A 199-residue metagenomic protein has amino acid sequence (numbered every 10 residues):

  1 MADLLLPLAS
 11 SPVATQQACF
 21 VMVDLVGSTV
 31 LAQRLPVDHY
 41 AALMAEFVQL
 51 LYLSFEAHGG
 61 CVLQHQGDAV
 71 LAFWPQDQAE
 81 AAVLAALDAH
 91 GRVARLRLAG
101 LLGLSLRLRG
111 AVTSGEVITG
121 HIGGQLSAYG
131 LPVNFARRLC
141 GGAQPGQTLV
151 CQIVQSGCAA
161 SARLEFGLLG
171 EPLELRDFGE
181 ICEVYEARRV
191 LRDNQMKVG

Functional and structural regions predicted by a protein language model:
M1-L6, S10-V13, P145-G199: Intrinsically disordered, glycine/charged-rich C-terminal tails and inter-domain linkers that flank nucleotidyl cyclase
L4-A81: Catalytic NTP-binding/metal-coordinating core of nucleotidyl cyclase/transferase enzymes
C19, L104-H121: A short glycine-enriched loop-to-beta-strand structural element that forms part of the catalytic core of nucleotide
A42-G60, L71-G110, L131-C140: Alpha-helical scaffold within the catalytic cores of cyclic-nucleotide enzymes
Q66, L102-L108, T148-Q152: Acidic/histidine metal-binding catalytic segments
D68, A111-V117, I153-Q155: Short loop/turn motifs enriched for small/polar and acidic residues
A72-F73, T119-H121, G157-C158: Short, solvent-exposed loop/turn segments at secondary-structure junctions
I118-Q144: Catalytic-core segments of nucleotide cyclases and related cyclic-nucleotide turnover enzymes
